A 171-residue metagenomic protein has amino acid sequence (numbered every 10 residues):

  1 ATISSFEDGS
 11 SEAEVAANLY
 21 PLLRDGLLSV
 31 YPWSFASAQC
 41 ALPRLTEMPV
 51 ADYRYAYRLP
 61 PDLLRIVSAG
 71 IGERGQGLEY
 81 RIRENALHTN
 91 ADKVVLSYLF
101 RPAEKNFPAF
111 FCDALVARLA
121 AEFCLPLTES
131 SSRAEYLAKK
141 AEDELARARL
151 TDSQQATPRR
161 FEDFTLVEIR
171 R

Functional and structural regions predicted by a protein language model:
A1-R171: Glycine-enriched, solvent-exposed interface loops adjoining structured elements
